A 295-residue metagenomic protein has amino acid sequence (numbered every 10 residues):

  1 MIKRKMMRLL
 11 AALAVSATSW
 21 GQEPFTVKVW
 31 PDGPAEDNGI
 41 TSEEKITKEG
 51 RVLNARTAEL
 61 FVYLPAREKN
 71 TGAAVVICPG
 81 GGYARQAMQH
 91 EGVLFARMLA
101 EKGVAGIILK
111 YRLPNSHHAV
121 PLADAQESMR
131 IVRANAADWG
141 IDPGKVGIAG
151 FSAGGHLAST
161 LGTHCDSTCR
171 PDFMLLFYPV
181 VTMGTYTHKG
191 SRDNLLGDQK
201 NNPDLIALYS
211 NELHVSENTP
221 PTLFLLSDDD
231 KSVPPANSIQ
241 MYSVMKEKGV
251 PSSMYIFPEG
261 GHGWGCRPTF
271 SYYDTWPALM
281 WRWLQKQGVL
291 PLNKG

Functional and structural regions predicted by a protein language model:
Q22-K69: N-terminal cap/lid segment of alpha/beta-hydrolase-fold proteins
E44-E49, P179-H214, P220: Mobile cap/lid helix-loop segments that gate and shape the active-site cleft of serine hydrolases
T71-G80: Short beta-strand element of the alpha/beta-hydrolase
Q86-Q89, V93-A96, I107-P143, P268-T275: Catalytic nucleophile-loop/oxyanion-hole region of alpha/beta-hydrolase and closely related hydrolase-like folds
E127-G190, I206-A207, N211: Primarily recognizes the serine-hydrolase "nucleophile elbow" in alpha/beta-hydrolase and SGNH/GDSL folds
F224-L226, D230: Short beta-strand/loop motif that positions the catalytic acidic residue of the alpha/beta-hydrolase fold
K231-N237: Conserved alpha/beta-hydrolase "acid-adjacent" motif
I239-G295: C-terminal catalytic histidine-bearing segment of alpha/beta-hydrolase fold enzymes
